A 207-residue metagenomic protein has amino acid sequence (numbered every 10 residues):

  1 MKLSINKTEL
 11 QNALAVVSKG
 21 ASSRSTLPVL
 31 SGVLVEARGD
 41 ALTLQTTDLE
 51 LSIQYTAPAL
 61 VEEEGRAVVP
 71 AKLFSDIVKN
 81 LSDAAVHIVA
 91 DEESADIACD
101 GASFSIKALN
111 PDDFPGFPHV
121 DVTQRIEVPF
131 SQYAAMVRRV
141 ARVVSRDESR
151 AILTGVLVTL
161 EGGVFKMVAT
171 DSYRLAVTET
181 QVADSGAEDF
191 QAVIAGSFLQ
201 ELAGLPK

Functional and structural regions predicted by a protein language model:
M1-K207: Structural preference for solvent-exposed beta-strand-turn elements and adjacent flexible terminal/loop segments within
